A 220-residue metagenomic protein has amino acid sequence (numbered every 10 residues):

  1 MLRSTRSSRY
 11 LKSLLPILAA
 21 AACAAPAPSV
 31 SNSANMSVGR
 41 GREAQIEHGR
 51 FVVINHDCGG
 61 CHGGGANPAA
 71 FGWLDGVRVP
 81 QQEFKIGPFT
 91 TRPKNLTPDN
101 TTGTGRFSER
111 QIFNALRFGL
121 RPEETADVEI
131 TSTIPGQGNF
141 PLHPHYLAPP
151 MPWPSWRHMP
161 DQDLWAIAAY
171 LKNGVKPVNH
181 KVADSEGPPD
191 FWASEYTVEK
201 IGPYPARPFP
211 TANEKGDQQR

Functional and structural regions predicted by a protein language model:
M1-R9: N-terminal secretory signal peptides that target proteins for export/translocation
R9-P16: Sec-dependent signal peptide recognition, specifically the positively charged N-region followed immediately by
C23-P26: N-terminal Sec signal peptide cleavage junction
N32-A44, G63-T91, R121-R220: Flexible coil segments in periplasmic/lumen-exposed cytochrome c-class electron-transfer proteins
A44, H48, N95, F107 (+3 more regions): Extracytoplasmic/secreted proteins, especially bacterial periplasmic and envelope-associated proteins
G49, N55-G65, I112, I167-L171: The canonical Cys-X-X-Cys-His
E83, F89-N114: Peptidoglycan-targeting cell-wall enzymes and recognition modules
